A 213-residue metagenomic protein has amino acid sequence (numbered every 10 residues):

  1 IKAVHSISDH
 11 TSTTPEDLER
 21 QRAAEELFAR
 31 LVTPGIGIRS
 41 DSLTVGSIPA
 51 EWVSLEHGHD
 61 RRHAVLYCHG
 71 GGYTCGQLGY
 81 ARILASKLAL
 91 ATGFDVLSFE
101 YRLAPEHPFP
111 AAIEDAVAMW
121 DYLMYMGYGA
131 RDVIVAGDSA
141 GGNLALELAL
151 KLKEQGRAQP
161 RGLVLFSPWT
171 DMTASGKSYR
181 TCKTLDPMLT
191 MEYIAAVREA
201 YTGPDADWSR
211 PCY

Functional and structural regions predicted by a protein language model:
I1-G58, W208: A glycine/proline-hinged amphipathic helix-loop "lid/cap" segment that gates access to hydrophobic ligand pockets
R61-G71: Short beta-strand element of the alpha/beta-hydrolase
Q77-L78, L97-D132: Catalytic nucleophile-loop/oxyanion-hole region of alpha/beta-hydrolase and closely related hydrolase-like folds
G79-F99: Short amphipathic alpha-helix adjacent to the substrate-entry channel of hydrolases
V135-G137, F166: Short beta-strand immediately N-terminal to the catalytic nucleophile in serine-hydrolase-like folds
G137, G141, A145: Gly/Ala-rich beta-loop-alpha elbow adjacent to hydrolase catalytic centers
L150-W208: Hydrolase active-site cap/lid region
